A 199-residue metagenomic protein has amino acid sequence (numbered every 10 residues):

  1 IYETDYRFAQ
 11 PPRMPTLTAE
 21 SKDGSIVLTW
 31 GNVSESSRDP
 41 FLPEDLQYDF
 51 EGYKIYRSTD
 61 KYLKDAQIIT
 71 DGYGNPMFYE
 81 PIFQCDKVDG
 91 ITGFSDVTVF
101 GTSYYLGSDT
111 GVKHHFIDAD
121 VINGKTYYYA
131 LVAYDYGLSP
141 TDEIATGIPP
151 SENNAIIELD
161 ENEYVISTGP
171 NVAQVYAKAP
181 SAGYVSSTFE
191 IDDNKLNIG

Functional and structural regions predicted by a protein language model:
I1-G199: Extracellular/surface-associated beta-sandwich interaction domains
